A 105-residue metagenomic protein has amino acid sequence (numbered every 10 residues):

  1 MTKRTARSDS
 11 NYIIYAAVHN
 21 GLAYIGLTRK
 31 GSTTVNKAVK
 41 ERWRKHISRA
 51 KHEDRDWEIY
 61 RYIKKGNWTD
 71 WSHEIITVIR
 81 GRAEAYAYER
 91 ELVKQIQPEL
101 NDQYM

Functional and structural regions predicted by a protein language model:
M1-K37, A83-A87: GIY-YIG nuclease catalytic motif and its immediate N-terminal context
M1-S10, K65-M105: Boundary/linker segments flanking structured domains
Y12, A16, N20-I25, W57 (+4 more regions): Residue-level marker of intrinsically disordered, low-complexity segments enriched for small/polar residues
R29-R82: Conserved short loop/helix modules at catalytic or binding sites in compact beta-alpha or helix-hairpin-helix contexts
